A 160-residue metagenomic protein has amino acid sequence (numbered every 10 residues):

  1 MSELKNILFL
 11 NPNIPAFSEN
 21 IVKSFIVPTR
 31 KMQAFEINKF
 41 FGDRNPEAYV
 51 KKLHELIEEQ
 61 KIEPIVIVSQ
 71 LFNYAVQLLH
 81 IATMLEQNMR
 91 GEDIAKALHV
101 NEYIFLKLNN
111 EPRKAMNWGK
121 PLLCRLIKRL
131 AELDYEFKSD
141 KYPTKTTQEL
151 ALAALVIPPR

Functional and structural regions predicted by a protein language model:
M1-F35, F40-D43, E59: Long, charge-dense, solvent-exposed interaction surfaces that engage phosphate-rich ligands
P46-R160: Helix-rich C-terminal "collar"/helical-bundle subdomain used as an assembly and partner-interaction module in RFC-like
